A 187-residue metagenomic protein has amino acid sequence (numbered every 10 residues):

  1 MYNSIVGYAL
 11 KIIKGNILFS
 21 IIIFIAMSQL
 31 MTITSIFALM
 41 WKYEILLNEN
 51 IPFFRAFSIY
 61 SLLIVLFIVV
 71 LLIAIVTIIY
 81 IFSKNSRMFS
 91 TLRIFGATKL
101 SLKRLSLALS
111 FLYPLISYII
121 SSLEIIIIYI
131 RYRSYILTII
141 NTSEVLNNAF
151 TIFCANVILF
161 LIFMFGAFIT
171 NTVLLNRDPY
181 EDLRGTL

Functional and structural regions predicted by a protein language model:
Y2-I12, N16-F19, I23-L30, T34 (+1 more regions): C-terminal membrane-exit region of the final transmembrane helix in multipass inner-membrane proteins
L18, I22, P52-I68, L137-T172: Conserved transmembrane alpha-helices of multi-pass membrane proteins, especially helix-helix packing segments enriched
L18-I25, I33-I68, I81-S83, L92: Peri-transmembrane interface segments
I21-I23, F95-Y129: Transmembrane alpha-helical interface segments in multi-pass membrane proteins
S28-T32, L66, V70-A74, S110 (+3 more regions): Small-residue faces within membrane-embedded alpha-helices
L39-N48, I119-V157: Short helix-loop junctions at transmembrane helix boundaries
N50-F54, L62-I64, L72-V76, A97 (+2 more regions): Recognition helices and adjacent regulatory flanks at domain boundaries
L72-F111: Interfacial "coupling" helices/loops that link adjacent transmembrane helices in transporter permeases
